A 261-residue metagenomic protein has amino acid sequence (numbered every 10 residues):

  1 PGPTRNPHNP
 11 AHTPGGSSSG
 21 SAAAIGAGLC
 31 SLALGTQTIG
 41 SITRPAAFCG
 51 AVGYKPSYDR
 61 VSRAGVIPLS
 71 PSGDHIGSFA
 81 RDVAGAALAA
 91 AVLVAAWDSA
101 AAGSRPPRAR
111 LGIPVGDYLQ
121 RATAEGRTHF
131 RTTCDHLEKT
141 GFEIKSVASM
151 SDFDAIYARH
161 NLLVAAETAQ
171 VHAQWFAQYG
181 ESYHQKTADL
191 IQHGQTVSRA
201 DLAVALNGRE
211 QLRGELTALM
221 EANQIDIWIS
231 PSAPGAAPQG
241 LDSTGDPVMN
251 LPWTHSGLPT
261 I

Functional and structural regions predicted by a protein language model:
P1-A90, G257-I261: Short glycine/serine-rich loop segments
C30, L93, V197-I261: Glycine-rich, small-residue loops and helix-cap segments that act as flexible hinges at active-site edges
T36-T38, V115, P231-A233: Short secondary-structure boundary segments
I42-T43, R121, A237-Q239: Glycine/Thr-rich phosphate-binding loops of Rossmann-like dinucleotide-binding domains
H75, V92-R159: Gly/Ser-rich, acidic/histidine-flanked active-site/gating loops
A86, L111, L137, H172 (+2 more regions): Residue-level signal for inorganic ion chemistry
R108-R110, L162-T217: Short helix-loop capping/hinge segments that flank enzyme active sites or metal/cofactor-binding pockets
E125-A148, A173-Q178, L202, L206-A222: Acyltransferase
